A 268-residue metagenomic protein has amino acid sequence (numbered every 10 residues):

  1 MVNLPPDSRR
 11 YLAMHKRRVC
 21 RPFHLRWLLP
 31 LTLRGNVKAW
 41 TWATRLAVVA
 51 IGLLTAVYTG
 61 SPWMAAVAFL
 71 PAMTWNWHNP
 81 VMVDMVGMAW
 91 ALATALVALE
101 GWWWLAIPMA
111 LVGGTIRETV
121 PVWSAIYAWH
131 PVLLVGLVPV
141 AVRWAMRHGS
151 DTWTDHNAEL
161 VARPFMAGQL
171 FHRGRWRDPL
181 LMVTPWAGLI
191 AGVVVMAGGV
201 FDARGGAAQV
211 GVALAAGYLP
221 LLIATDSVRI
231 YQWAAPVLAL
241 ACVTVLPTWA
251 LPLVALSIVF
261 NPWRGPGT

Functional and structural regions predicted by a protein language model:
M1-L12, V19-T32, R117, W153-T154: Extracytoplasmic catalytic/substrate-binding loops of multi-pass membrane glycan-assembly enzymes
L12-L31, A43-A47, P179-W186: Membrane-proximal lumenal/periplasmic loop motifs of glycosylation machinery
W27, T41, R45-L53, P62-A89 (+3 more regions): Aromatic- and kink-enriched transmembrane "portal" helix at the membrane-lumen/periplasm boundary that abuts
V83, V183-P247: Membrane-water interface signatures at transmembrane helix termini and the short loops that connect adjacent helices
V86-M109, V237-A241: Specific aromatic-rich, kink-prone transmembrane helix
L92-A95, W104-A128, Y218: Membrane-interface alpha helices of multi-pass inner-membrane proteins
A125-D202, V210-L214: Membrane-lumen/periplasm interface segments of specific transmembrane helices in polyprenyl phosphate-linked
P131-V140, P247-P262: Signature aromatic-anchored transmembrane alpha helix within multi-pass, membrane-resident enzymes that catalyze glycan
